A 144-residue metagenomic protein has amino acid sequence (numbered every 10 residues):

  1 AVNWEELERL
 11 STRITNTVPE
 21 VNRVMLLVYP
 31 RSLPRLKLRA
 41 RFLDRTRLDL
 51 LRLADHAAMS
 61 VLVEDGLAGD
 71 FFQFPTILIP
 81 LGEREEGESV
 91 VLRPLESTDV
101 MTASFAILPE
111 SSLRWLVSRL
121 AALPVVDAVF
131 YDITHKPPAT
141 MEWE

Functional and structural regions predicted by a protein language model:
A1-E144: ATP/NTP-dependent adenylation/nucleotidyl-transfer catalytic domains that generate, transfer, or process NMP-activated
